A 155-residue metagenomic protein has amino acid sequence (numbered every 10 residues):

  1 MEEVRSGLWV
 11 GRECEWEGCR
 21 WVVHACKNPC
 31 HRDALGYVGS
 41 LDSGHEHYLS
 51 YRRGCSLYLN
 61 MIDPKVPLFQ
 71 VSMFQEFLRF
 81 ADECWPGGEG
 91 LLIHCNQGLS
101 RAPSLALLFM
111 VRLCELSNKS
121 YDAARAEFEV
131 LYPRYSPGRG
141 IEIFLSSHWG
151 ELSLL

Functional and structural regions predicted by a protein language model:
M1-G90, V111-F144: Cysteine-based protein phosphatase catalytic domain of the PTP/DSP
G88-L107: A phosphate-binding catalytic loop at a beta-strand-loop-alpha-helix junction that coordinates phosphoryl groups
F144-S147, E151: Long, charge-rich, low-complexity intrinsically disordered regions
